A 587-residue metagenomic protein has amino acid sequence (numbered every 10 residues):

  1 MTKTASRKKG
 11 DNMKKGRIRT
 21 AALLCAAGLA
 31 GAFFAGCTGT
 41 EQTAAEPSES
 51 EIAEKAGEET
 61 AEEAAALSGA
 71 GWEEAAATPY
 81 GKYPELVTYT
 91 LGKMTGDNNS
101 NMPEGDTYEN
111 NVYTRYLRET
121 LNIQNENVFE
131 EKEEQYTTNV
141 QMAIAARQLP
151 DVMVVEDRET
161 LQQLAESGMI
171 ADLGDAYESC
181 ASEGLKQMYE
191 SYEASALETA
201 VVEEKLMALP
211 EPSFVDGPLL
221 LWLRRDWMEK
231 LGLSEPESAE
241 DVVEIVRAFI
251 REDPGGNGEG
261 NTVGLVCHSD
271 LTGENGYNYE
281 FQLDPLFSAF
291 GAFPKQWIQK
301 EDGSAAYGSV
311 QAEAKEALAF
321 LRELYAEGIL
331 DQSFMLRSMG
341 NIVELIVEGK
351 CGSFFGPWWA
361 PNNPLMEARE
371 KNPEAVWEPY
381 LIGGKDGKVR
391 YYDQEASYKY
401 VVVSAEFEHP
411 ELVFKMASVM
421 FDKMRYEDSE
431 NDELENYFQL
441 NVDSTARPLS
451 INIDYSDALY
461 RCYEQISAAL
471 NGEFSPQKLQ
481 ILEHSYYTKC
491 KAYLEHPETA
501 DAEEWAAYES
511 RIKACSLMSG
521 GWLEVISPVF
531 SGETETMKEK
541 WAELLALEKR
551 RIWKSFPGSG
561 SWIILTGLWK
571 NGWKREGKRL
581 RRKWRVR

Functional and structural regions predicted by a protein language model:
T2-A21: Bacterial Sec-dependent N-terminal signal peptides
T2-K3, R7-K8, F34-V242, P285 (+3 more regions): Conserved N-terminal structural module of periplasmic/extracytoplasmic solute-binding proteins
G16-G39: Sec-dependent N-terminal signal peptides of Gram-positive bacterial secreted proteins and lipoproteins
E74, K423-R550, S559: Conserved small-residue motifs centered on glycine
G81, D172-S191, S234, F293-A312 (+2 more regions): Short, solvent-exposed loop/beta-turn-alpha elements that line the ligand-binding surface or hinge of extracytoplasmic
E159-Y192, V246-F249, G260-Q296, S353-M366: Carboxylate/His-rich catalytic cores and anion/metal-binding grooves
G174-Y177, V201-F281, Q299-L345, K350 (+2 more regions): Helix-loop-helix "hinge/cap" segment bordering the ligand-binding cleft or interdomain interface
D270-K295, R322-H484: Extracytoplasmic/periplasmic substrate-binding proteins
